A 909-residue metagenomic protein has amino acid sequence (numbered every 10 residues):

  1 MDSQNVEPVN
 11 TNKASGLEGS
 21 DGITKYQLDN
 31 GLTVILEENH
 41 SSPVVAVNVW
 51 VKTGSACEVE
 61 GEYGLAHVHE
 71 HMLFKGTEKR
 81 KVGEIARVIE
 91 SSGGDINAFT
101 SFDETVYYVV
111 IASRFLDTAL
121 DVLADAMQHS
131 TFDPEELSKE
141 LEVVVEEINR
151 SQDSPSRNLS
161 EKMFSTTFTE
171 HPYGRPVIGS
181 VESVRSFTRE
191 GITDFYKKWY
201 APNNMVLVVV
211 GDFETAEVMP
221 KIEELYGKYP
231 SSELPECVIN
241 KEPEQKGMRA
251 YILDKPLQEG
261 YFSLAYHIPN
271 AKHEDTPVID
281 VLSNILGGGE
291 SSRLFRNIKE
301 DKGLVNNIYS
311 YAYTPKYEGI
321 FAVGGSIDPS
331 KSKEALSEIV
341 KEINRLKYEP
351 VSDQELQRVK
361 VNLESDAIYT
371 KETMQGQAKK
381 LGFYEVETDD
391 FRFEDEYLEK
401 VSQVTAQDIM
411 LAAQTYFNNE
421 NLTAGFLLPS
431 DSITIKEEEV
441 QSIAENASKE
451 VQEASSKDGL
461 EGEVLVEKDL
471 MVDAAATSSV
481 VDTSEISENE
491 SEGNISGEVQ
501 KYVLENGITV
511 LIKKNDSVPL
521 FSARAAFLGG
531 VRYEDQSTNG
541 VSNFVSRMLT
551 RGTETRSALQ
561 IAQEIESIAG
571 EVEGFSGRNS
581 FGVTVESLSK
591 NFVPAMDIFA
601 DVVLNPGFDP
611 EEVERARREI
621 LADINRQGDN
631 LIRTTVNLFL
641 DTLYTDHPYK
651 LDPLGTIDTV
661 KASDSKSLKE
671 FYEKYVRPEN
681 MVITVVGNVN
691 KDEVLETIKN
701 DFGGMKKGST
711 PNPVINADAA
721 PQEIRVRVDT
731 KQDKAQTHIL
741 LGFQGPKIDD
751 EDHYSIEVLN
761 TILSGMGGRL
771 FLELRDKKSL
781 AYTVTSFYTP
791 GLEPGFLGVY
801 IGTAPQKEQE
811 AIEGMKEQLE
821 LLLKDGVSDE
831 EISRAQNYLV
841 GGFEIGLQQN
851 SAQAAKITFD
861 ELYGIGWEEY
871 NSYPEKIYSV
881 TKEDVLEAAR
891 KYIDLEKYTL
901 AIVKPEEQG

Functional and structural regions predicted by a protein language model:
M1-A86, I111, L120-L123, T193-N297 (+8 more regions): His/Glu-rich zincin catalytic helix
V9-T24, T166-M205, E233, C237-E242 (+11 more regions): Histidine-acidic residue clusters that define the catalytic metal-binding segment of zinc metallopeptidase domains
E37, S42-E58, G64-V68, V82-A126 (+16 more regions): M16 family metallopeptidases and their MPP-like homologs
L141: Conserved thiamine diphosphate
V145-S151, K241-L253, V361-T370, S587-L588 (+3 more regions): Short, conserved secondary-structure transition motifs
A378-G459: Extended, hydrophobic interaction surfaces within ordered domains
